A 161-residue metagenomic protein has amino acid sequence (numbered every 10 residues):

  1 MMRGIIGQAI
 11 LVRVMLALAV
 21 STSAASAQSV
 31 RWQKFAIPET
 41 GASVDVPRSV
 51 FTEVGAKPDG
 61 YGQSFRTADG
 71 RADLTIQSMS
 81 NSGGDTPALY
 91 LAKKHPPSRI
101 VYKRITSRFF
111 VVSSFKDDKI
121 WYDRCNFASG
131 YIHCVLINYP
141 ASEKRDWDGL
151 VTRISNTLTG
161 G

Functional and structural regions predicted by a protein language model:
M1-G7: N-terminal secretory signal peptides that target proteins for export/translocation
A9-T22: Bacterial N-terminal signal peptides
R13, Q28, E39, T67-D69 (+1 more regions): A generic structural signal for short, non-catalytic loop/turn and secondary-structure boundary residues
S23-A27: Sec/Tat signal peptide C-region and signal peptidase I cleavage site
Q28-D59, L158: N-terminal "mature-domain start" segment
E53-G149: Conserved polar/disulfide-associated segments of primarily extracytoplasmic proteins
G149-G160: Short, low-complexity, Pro/Ser/Thr/Gly-rich segments in the mature regions of secreted, periplasmic
